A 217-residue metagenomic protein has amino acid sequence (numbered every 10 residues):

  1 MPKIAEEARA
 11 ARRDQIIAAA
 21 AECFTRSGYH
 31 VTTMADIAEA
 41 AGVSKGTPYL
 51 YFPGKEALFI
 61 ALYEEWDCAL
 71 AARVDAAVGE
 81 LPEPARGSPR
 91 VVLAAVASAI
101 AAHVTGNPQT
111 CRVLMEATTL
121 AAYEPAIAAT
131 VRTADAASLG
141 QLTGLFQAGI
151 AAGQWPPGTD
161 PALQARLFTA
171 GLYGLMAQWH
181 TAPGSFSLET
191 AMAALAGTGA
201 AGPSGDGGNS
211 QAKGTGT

Functional and structural regions predicted by a protein language model:
Q15, A19-A57, A61: Helix-turn-helix
A61, D75-T110, P161, A165-F168 (+1 more regions): Hydrophobic alpha-helical connector segments
E64-L70: Short, basic, alpha-helical segments at the C-terminal edge of helix-turn-helix-like DNA-binding modules
V91, A95-A102, L139-G140, G144-A152 (+1 more regions): C-terminal peripheral helix-coil segments that are non-catalytic and often amphipathic
V104-A129: Amphipathic alpha-helical segments used for helix-helix packing
Q109-T110, T130-A137, G144: Short, solvent-exposed amphipathic helices
A129-D135, A151-L167, E189-T190: All-alpha amphipathic helical-bundle segments outside canonical DNA-binding/catalytic cores that form hydrophobic
